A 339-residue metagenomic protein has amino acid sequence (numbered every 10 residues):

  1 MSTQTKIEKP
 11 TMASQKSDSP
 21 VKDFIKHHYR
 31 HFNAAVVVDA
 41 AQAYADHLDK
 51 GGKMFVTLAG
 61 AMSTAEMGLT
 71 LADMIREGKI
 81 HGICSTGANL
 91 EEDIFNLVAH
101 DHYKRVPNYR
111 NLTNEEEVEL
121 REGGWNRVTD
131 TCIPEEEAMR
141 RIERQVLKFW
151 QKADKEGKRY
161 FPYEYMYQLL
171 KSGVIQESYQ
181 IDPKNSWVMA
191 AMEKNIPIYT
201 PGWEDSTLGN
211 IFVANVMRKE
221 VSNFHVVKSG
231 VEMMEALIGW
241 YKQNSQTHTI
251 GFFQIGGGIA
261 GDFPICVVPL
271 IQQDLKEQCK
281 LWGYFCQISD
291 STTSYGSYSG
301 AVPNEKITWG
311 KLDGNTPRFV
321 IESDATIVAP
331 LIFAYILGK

Functional and structural regions predicted by a protein language model:
M1-A41, A45-L48: N-terminal glycine-rich anion-binding loop in soluble enzyme alpha/beta folds
M1-K9, V21, A35, I259 (+2 more regions): C-terminal functional extensions of proteins
A40-M54, A190-K194, G239-T249: Glycine-rich phosphate/diphosphate-binding loops that line cofactor/substrate pockets in enzymes
M54-S63, I83, Y199-W203, S222-S297: Glycine-rich anion-binding loop/nest that anchors nucleotide
E66-L69, I94-H100, N210-A214, P264-V267 (+1 more regions): Short acidic, glycine/serine/threonine-rich loops at helix termini
T70-R76, A214-R218, V268-L275, A301-E305: Short, solvent-exposed amphipathic alpha-helical segments in soluble enzyme and RNA/protein-processing domains
A72-I142: A generic, well-ordered mixed alpha/beta core segment in the N-terminal half of proteins
E116-T207: Ligand-binding beta-strand-loop-alpha-helix segment within the catalytic cores of soluble metabolic enzymes
